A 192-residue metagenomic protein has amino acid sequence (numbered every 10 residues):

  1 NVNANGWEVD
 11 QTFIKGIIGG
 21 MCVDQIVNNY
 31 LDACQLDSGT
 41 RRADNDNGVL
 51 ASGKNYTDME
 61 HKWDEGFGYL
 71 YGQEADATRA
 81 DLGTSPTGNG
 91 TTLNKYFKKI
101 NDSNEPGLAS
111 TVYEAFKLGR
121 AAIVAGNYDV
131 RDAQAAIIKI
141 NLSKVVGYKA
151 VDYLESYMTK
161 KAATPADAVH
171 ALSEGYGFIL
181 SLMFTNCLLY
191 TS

Functional and structural regions predicted by a protein language model:
N1-S192: Mature extracytoplasmic or organellar-lumen-exposed domains after removal of signal/transit peptides
